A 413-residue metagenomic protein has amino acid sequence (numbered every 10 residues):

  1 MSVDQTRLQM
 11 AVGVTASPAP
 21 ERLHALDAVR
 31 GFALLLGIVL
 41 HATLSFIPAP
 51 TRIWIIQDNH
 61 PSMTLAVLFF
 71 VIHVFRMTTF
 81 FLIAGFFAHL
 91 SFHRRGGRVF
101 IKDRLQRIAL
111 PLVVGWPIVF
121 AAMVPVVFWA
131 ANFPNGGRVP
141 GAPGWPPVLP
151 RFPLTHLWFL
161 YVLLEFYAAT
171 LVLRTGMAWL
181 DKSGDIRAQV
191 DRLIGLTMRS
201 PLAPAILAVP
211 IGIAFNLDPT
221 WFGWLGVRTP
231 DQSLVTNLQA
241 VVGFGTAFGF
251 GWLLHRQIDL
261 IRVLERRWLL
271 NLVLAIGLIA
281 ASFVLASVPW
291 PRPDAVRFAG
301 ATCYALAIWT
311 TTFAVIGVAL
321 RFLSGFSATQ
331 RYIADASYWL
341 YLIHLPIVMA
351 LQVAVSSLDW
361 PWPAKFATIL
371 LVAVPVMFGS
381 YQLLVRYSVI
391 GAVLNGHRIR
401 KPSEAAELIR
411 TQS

Functional and structural regions predicted by a protein language model:
S2-S413: Alpha-helical transmembrane segments and their immediate juxtamembrane cytosolic regions
